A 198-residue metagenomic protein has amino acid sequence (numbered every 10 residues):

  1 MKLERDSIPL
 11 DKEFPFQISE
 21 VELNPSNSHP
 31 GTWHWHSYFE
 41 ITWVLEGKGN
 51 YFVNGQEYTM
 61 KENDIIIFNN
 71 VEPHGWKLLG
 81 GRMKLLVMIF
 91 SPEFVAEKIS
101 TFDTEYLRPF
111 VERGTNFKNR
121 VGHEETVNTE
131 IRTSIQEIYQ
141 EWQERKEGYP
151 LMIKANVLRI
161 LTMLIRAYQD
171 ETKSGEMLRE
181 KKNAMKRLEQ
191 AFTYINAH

Functional and structural regions predicted by a protein language model:
M1-I65, E72, L78-G80, D103-E105 (+2 more regions): Generic protein-terminus/edge-of-domain signal
I8, K12, T101, E105-R108 (+3 more regions): Alpha-helix N-cap/helix-start motif at coil-to-helix transitions, marked by capping-box chemistry
E40-W43, E130-S134, N156, M163: Amphipathic, well-ordered alpha-helical segments in soluble domains
G47, M60-F68, I138, I160 (+2 more regions): Hydrophobic packing within well-folded, soluble alpha/beta domains
V71-V95, T101-F102: Ligand-binding loop in jelly-roll beta-barrel domains
E97-K98, F110: Residues that scaffold the ATP/ADP-binding catalytic core of kinase and kinase-like folds
I99-D103, Q169-E171: Proline-centered turn/helix-capping motifs that create local helix->coil transitions or kinks
K118-V127, W142-H198: Short, Lys/Arg-enriched, Trp-marked, Pro/Gly-tolerant hinge/linker segments that flank
